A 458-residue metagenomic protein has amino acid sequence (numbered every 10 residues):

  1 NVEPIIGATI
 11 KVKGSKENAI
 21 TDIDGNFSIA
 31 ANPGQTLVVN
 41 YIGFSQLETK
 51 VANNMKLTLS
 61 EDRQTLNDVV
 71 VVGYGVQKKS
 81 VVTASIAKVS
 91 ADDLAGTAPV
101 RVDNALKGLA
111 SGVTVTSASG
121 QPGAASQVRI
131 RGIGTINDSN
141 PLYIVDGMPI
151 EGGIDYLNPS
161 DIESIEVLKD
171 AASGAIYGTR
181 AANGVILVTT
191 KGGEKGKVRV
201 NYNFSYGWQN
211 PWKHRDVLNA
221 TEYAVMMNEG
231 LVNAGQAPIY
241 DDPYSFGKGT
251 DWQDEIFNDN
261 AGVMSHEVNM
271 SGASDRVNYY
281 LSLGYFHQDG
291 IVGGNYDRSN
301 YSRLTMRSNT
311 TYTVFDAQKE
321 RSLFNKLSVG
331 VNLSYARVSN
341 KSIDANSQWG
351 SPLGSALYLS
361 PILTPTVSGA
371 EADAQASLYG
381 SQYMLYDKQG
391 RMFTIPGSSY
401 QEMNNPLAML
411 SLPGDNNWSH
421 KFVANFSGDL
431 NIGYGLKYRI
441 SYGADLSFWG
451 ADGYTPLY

Functional and structural regions predicted by a protein language model:
N1-V329, V423: Short, small/polar-rich motifs associated with maturation and membrane association, primarily at protein termini
S80, E194-G249, G293-Y301, T305 (+2 more regions): Surface-exposed loop/interface segments of Gram-negative outer-membrane beta-barrel transport/assembly proteins
